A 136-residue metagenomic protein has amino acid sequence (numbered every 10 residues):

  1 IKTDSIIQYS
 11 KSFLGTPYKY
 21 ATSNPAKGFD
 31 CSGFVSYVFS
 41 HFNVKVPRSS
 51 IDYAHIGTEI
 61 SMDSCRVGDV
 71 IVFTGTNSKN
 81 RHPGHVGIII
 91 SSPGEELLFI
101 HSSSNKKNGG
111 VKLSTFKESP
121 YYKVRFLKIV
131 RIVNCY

Functional and structural regions predicted by a protein language model:
I1-T16, V130-Y136: Intrinsically disordered, low-complexity, Pro/Ser/Thr/Asn/Gly/Ala-rich spacer/linker segments adjacent to signal
D4-S12, G33-S40, R66, V124-L127: Solvent-exposed, polar/charged alpha-helical surfaces in well-ordered, non-transmembrane soluble domains, broadly
F13-G15, R66, H82-G84, G94: Extracytoplasmic
T16-V67, S78: Catalytic cysteine-centered active-site loop
V70: Short, Asp-centered acidic motifs that coordinate Mg2+ and/or phosphate in catalytic or ligand-binding sites
P83-Y136: Aromatic- and glycine-rich peptidoglycan recognition patches
